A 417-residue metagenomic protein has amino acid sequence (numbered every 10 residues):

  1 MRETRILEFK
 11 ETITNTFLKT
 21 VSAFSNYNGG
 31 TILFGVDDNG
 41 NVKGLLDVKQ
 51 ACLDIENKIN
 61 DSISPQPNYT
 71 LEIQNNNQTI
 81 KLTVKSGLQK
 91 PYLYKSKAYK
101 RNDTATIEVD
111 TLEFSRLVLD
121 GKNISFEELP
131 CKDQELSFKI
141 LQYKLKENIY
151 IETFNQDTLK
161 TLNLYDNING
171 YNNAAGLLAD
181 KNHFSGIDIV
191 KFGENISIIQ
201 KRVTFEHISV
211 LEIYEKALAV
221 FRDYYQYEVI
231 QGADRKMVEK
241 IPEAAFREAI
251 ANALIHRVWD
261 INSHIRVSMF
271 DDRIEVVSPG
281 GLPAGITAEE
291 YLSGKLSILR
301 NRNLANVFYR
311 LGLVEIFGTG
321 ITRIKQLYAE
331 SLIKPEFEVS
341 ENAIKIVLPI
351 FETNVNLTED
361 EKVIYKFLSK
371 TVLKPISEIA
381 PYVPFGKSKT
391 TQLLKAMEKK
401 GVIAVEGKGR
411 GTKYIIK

Functional and structural regions predicted by a protein language model:
M1-E243, R247-N354, K374-E378, F385-Q392 (+1 more regions): Conserved N-terminal catalytic/coupling substructures associated with nucleotide/phosphate chemistry
L218, E361-S369: Hydrophobic residues on short alpha-helical segments
V238, L357, L368: Residue-level marker of regulatory loop/turn positions in helix-turn-helix DNA-binding domains and in histidine
R300, N356-I364: N-terminal positioning helix adjacent to the helix-turn-helix/winged-helix DNA-binding module
I350-F351, L357-D360, V405-K417: Short, cationic-aromatic polyanion-contact patches
D360, T371, A396-M397: Low-complexity, intrinsically disordered/propeptide-like segments
L368-T371, Y382: Bacterial helix-turn-helix/winged-helix DNA-binding modules and their immediately adjacent linkers
